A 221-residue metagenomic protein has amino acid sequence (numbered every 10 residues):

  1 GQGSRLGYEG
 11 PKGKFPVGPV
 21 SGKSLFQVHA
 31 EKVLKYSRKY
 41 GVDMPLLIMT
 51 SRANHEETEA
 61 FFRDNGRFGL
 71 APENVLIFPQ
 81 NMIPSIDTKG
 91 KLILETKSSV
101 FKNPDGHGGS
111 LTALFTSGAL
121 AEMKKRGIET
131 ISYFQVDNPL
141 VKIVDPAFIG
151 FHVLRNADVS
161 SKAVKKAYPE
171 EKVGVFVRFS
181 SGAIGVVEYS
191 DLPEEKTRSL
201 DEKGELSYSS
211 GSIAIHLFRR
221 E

Functional and structural regions predicted by a protein language model:
R5-R220: Domain-scale recognition of functional cores that engage charged ligands
